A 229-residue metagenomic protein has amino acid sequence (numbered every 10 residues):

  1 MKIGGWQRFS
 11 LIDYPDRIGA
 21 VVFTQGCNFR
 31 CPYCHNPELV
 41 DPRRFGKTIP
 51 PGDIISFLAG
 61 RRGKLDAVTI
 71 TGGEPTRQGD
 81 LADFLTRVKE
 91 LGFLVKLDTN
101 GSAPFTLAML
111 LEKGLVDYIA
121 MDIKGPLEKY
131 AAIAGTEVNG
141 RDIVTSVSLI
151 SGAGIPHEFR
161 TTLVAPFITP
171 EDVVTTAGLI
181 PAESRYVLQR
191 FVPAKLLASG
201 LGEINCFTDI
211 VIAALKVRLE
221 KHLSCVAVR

Functional and structural regions predicted by a protein language model:
M1-I18: Short, charged low-complexity linear segments at domain edges
K2-Q7, G26, G52-D53: SEC14/CRAL-TRIO lipid-binding/transfer domains and related phosphoinositide-recognition modules that form deep
W6, Q189-F191, V228-R229: Conserved beta-strand termini and adjacent loop/short-helix elements that scaffold enzyme active sites in alpha/beta
D16-I49: Canonical Radical SAM [4Fe-4S] cluster-binding loop centered on the CxxxCxxC motif and its immediate flanking residues
F23, T71-G72: A secondary-structure boundary/capping signal
P37-V68: Conserved alpha-helical substructure of the radical SAM core
I55-A67, T76-D209: Conserved AdoMet/S-adenosylmethionine-binding subsite of the radical SAM
D209-R229: Charged phosphate-binding loop/patch that engages nucleotide di/tri-phosphates or the phosphate backbone of nucleic
